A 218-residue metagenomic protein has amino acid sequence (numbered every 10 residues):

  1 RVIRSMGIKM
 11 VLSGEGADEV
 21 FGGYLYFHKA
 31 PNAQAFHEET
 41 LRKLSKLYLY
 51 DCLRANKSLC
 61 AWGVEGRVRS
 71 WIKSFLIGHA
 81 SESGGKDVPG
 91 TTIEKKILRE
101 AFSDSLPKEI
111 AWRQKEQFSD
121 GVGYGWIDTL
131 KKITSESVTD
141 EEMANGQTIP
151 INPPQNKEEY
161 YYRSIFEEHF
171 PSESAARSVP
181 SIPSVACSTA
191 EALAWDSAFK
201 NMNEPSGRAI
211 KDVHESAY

Functional and structural regions predicted by a protein language model:
S5-L12, P31, F36-Y218: Adenosyl-5′-phosphate
I8-D18, Y24: Short acidic/histidine-rich active-site segments
E19-G23, H28, I127: Short catalytic/ligand-binding loop motif for oxyanion handling, primarily in non-cytosolic enzymes, centered on
